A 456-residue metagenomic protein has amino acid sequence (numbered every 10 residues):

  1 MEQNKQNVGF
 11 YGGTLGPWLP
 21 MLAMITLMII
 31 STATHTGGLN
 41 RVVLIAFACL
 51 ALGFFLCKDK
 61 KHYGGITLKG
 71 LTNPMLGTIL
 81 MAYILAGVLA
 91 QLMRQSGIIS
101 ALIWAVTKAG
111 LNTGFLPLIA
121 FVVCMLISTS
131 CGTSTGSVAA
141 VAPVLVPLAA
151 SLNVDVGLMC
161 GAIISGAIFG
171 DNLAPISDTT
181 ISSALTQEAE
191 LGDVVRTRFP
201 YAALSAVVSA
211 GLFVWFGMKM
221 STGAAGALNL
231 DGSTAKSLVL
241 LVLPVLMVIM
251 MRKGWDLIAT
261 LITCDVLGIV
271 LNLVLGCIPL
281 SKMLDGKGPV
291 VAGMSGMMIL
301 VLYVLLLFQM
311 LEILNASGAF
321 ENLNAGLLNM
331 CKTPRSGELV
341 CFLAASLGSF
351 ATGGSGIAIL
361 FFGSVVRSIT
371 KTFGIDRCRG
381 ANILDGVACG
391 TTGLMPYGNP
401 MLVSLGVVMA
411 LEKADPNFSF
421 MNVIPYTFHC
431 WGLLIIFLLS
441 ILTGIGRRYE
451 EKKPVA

Functional and structural regions predicted by a protein language model:
M1-L80, R198-Y303, L442, G446-A456: Hydrophobic transmembrane alpha-helices of multi-pass small-molecule transporters
T34, S165-A167, N172-G232, V239 (+1 more regions): Juxtamembrane and boundary regions of transmembrane helices in multi-pass small-molecule transporters and channels
G38, T78, A90-S100, F115 (+6 more regions): Short helix-coil transition sites and intra-membrane helix breaks within transmembrane domains of multi-pass
N40-L44, G64-S100, G114-P117, D285-E321 (+2 more regions): Core transmembrane alpha-helical segments of multi-pass membrane transporters/permeases
K58-K61, T72-L76, N153-G157, S182-V195 (+5 more regions): Juxtamembrane helix-boundary/capping and inter-helix hinge elements in multi-pass membrane proteins
N73-I79, W104-V122, A149-M159, S233-V239 (+3 more regions): Membrane-interfacial loop-to-helix junctions in multi-pass transporters
L80-V88, L111-V144, L328-S368, T372-F373 (+1 more regions): Hydrophobic alpha-helical transmembrane segments of multi-pass integral membrane proteins, predominantly secondary
G114-I127, N153-F169, S336-S349, F373-L394 (+2 more regions): Alpha-helical transmembrane segments of multi-pass membrane proteins
